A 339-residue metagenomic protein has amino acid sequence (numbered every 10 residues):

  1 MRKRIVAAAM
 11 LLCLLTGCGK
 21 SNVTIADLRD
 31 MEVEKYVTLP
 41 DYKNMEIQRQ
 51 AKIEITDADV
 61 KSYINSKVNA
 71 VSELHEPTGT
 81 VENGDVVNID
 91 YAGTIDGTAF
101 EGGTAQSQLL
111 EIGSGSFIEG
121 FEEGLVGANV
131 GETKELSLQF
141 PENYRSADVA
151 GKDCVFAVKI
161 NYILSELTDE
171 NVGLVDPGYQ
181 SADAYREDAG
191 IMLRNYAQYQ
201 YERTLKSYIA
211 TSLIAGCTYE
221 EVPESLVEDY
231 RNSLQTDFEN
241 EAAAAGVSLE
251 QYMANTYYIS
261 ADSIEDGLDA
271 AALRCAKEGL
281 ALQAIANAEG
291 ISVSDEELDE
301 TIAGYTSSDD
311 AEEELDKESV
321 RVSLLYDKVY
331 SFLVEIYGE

Functional and structural regions predicted by a protein language model:
M1-A9: Positively charged n-region of N-terminal signal peptides that target proteins for export
C13-G17: C-terminal motif of bacterial Sec signal peptides marking the signal peptidase cleavage site
C18-E339: FKBP-type peptidyl-prolyl cis-trans isomerases
